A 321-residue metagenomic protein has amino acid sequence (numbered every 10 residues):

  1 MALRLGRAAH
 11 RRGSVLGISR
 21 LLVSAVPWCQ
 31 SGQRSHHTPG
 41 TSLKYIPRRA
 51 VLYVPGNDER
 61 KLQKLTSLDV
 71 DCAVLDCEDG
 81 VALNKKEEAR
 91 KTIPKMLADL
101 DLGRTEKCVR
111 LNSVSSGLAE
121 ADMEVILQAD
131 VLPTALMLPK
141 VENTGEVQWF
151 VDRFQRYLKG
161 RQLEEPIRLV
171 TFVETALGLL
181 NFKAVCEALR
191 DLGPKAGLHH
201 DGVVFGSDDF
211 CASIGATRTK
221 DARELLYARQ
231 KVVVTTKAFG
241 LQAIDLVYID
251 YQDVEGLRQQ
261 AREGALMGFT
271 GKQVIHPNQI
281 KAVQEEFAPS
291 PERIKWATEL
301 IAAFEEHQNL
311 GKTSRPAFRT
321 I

Functional and structural regions predicted by a protein language model:
A2-I321: Expand to "…catalyze enediolate/carbanion chemistry for C-C bond making/breaking, isomerization, decarboxylation
